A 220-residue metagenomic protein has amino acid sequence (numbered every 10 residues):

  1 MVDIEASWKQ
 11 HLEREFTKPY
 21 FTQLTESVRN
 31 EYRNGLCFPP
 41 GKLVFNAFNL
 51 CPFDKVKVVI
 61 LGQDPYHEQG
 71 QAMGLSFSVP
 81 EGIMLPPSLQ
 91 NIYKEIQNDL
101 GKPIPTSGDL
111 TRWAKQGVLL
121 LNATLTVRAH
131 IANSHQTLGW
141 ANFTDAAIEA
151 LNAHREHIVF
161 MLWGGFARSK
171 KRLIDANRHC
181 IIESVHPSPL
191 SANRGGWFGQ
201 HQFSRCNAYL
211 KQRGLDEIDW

Functional and structural regions predicted by a protein language model:
V2, S7, R14-V159, F166-S169 (+5 more regions): A polyanion-binding, active-site-adjacent surface
G196: Phosphate-/nucleic-acid-contacting segments
